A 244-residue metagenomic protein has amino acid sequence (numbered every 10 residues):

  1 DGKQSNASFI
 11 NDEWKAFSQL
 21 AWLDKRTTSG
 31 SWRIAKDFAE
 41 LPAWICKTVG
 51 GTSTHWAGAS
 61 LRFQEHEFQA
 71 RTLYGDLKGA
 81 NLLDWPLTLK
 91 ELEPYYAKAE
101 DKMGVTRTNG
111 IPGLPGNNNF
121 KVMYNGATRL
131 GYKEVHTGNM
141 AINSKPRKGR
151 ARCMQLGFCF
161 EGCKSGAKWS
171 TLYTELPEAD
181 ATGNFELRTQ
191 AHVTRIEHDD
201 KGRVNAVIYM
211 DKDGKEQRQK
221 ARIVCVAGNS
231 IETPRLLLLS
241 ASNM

Functional and structural regions predicted by a protein language model:
D1-D76, N81-K90, E232, M244: N-terminal glycine-rich phosphate/pyrophosphate-binding loop and immediately adjacent elements
D1-F9, T182, A191, R195-D199 (+1 more regions): Glycine-rich loop(s) and the adjacent beta-strand/alpha-helix scaffold that form part
I34-L41, C46, T108-I111, G131-A141 (+1 more regions): A short alpha-helix-loop-beta-strand transition element characteristic of N-terminal alpha/beta dinucleotide-binding
Y74, K102-G110, G138-T182: Helix-loop-beta segment of a Rossmann-like dinucleotide-binding subdomain
L82-W85, G113, G162-W169, V226-A227: Hydrophobic alpha-helical scaffolding
T88-E134, K145-K148, T194-V204: Feature captures the FAD/FMN-dependent oxidoreductase FAD-binding
N184-E186: Short, conserved active-site loop motifs that form the nucleotide-linked donor/cofactor pocket
